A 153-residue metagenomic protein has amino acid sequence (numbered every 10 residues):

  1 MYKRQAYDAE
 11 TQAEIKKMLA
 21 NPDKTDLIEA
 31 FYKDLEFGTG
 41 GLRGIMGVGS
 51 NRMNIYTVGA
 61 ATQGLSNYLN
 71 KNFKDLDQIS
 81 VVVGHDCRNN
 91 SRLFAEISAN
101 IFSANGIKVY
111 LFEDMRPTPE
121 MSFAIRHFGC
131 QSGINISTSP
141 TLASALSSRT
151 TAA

Functional and structural regions predicted by a protein language model:
M1-Y2, I134: N-terminal targeting leaders only when they are immediately followed by extended low-complexity/repeat-rich tracts
K3-S98: An N-terminal, well-structured beta->alpha segment
L76-A152: Ferredoxin-reductase
